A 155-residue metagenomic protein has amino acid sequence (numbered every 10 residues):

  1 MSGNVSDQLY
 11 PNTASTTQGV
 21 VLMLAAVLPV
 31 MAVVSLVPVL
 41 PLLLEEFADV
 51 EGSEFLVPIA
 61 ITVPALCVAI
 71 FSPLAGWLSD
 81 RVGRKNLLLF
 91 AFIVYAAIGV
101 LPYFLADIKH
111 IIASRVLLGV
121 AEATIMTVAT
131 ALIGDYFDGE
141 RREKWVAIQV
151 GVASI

Functional and structural regions predicted by a protein language model:
T17-D49: Extracytoplasmic
A26-P29, I61-V68, Y95, L118-G119 (+1 more regions): Structural signature of transmembrane alpha-helices in multi-pass secondary transporters
V33, A65-S72, E122, M126: Residue-level signal for conserved functional micro-sites within the alpha-helical transmembrane segments of Major
L40-A69: Extracellular/periplasmic helix-loop-helix junction of adjacent transmembrane segments in MFS-like secondary
I70-I108: Conserved MFS/SLC helix-loop-helix module at the cytosolic interface between two early adjacent transmembrane helices
D107-R115: Short hydrophobic/alpha-helical segments at membrane-entry points of transmembrane helices in Major Facilitator
S114-A153: Cytoplasmic helix-loop-helix junction between adjacent transmembrane helices in 12-TM secondary transporters
